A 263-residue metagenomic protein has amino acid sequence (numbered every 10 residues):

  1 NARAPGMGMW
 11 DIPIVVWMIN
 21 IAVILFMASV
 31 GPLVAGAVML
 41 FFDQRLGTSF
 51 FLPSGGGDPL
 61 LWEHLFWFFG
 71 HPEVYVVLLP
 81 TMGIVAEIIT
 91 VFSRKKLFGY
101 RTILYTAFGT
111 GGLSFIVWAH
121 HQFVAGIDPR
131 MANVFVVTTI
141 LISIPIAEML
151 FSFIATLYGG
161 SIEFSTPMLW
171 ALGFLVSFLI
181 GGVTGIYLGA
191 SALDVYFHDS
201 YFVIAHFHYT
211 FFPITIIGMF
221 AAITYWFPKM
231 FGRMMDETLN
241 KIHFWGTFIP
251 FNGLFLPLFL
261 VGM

Functional and structural regions predicted by a protein language model:
N1-M263: ...captures the hydrophobic TM-helix bundle architecture rather than a specific catalytic motif, and can also fire on
